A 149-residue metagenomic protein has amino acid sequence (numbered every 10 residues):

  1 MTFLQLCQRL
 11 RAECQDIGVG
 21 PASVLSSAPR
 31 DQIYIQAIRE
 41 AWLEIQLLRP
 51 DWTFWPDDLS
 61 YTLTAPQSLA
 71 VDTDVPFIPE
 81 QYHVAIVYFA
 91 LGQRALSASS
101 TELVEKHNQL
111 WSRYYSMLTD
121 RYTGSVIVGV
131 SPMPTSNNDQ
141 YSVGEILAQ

Functional and structural regions predicted by a protein language model:
M1-I78, D120-V130, T135-Q149: Conserved short "hinge" loops at termini or chain/domain junctions
I17-V24, A95-L103: Inter-helical turn/loop segments and adjacent helix faces that build the functional surface of alpha-helical bundle
V19, S100, N108-S112, G129: Generic alpha-helical propensity signal that fires on short helical segments and nearby coil/disordered stretches
Q32, E102-E105: Short, solvent-exposed positions on alpha-helices
L43, V84-S97: Short, hydrophobic/amphipathic alpha-helical patches that form generic packing surfaces within helical domains
A85, S116-D120: Surface-exposed, low-hydrophobicity beta-strand/loop segments enriched in small/polar/acidic residues
Y88, G92, V104-H107, W111-Y114: Small-residue hotspots
